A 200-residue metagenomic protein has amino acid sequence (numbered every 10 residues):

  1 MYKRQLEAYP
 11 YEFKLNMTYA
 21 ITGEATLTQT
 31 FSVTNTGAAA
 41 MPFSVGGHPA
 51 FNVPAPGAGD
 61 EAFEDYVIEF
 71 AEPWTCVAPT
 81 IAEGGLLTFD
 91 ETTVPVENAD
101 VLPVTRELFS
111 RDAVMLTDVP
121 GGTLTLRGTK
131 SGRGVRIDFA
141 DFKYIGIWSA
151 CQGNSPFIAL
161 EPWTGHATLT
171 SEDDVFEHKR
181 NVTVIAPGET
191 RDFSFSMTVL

Functional and structural regions predicted by a protein language model:
M1-Q5: Conserved small/polar residues in nucleotide/adenosyl-binding loops
L6, N16-T18, R180-I185: Beta-strand-rich interaction surfaces with strong enrichment in secreted/lumenal proteins
P10-K14, I21-T28, A38-A40, E61 (+2 more regions): Coil-to-beta-strand transition motifs
F31, T183-V199: Short Pro-Gly-centered flexible turn/kink motifs
F31-G37, S149: Asparagine-centered strand-capping/turn motif at beta-strand->loop junctions
M41, A50-F139: Active-site/ligand-binding surface loops and adjacent short beta/alpha elements that line catalytic pockets across
R127-A167: Glycine-rich active-site loops that engage anionic ligands at enzyme catalytic sites
T170-E177: Short, structured beta-strand/loop micro-motifs enriched in basic residues and often containing a Trp
